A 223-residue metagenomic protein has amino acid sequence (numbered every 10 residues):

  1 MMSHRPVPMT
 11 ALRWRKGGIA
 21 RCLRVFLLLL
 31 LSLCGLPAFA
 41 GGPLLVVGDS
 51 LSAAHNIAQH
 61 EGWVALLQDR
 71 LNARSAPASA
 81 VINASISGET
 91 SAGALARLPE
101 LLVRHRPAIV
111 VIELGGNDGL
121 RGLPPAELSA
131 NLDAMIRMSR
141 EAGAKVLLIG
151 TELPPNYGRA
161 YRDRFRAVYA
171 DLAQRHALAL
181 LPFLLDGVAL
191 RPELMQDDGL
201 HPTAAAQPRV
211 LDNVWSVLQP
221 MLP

Functional and structural regions predicted by a protein language model:
M2-F26: Bacterial N-terminal signal peptides that target proteins for export
P8-T10, F39, I109, A204: Intrinsically disordered, low-complexity segments enriched in proline/serine/threonine
L28, A38-F39: Cleavable N-terminal signal peptides
F39-E89, R97-R106: Serine-esterase "nucleophile elbow" of acetyl-processing enzymes
L66-D69, P77, G93-P223: Alpha-helical cap/lid subdomain in secreted, periplasmic, or secretory-pathway luminal O-acyl-processing enzymes
